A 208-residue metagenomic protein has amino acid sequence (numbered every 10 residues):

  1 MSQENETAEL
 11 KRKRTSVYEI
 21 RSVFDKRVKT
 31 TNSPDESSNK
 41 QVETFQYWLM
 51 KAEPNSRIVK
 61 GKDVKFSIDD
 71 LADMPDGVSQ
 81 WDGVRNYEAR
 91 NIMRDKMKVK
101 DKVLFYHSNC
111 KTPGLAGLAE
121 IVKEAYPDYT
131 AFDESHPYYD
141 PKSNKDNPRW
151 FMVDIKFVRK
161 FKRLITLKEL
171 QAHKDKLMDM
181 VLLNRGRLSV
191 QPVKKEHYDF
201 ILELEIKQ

Functional and structural regions predicted by a protein language model:
S2-V99, Q208: Compositionally biased, charged N-terminal/linker segments
V42, K162, V193, K207-Q208: Eukaryotic, polar/proline-rich low-complexity intrinsically disordered regions
M50, A119-E120, K194: GIY-YIG nuclease signature motif recognition
L104-F105, E120: Hydrophobic beta-strand signal
Y106-P113: Short, charged beta-turn/beta-strand-edge "cap" motif at the junction between a beta-strand and an adjacent loop
L115-L188: Aromatic- and Lys/Arg-enriched surface recognition patch
R185-Y198: Short, active-site-adjacent segments that bind or coordinate small-molecule cofactors and metal centers
E196-Q208: C-terminal helix/juxtamembrane-tail motif
